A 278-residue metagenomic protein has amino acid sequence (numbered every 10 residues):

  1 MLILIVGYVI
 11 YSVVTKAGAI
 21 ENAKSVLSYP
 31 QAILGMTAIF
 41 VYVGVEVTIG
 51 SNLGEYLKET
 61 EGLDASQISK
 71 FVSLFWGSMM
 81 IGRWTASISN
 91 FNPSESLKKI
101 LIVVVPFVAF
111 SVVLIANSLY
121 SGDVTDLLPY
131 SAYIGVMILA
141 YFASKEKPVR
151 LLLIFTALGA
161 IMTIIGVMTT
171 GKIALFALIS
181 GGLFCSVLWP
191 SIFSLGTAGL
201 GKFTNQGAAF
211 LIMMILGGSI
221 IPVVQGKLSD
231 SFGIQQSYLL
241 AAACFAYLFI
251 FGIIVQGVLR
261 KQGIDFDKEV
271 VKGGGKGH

Functional and structural regions predicted by a protein language model:
M1-V9, V104, Q235-Q256: Symmetry-related core transmembrane helices of the 12-TM Major Facilitator Superfamily/SLC fold
K24-W84, L114-G122: Extracytoplasmic gate region of multi-pass secondary transporters
G50-L53, S186-K202: Intracellular juxtamembrane helix-capping segments at the cytosolic ends of symmetry-related transmembrane helices
L57-K58, S89-N90, Q225-G233, S237: Interfacial helix-cap and linker-helix signal at transmembrane-aqueous boundaries of multi-pass secondary transporters
G62-G77, K99-V104, G122-Y130, N205-F210: Loop-to-transmembrane helix entry
L97-I192: C-terminal transmembrane helical hairpin of 12-TM major facilitator-type secondary transporters
S118, Y141-K145, A242-H278: Multi-pass alpha-helical transporter architecture, strongest for 12-TM Major Facilitator/SLC carriers used
V167, L183, T197-F232: A late C-terminal transmembrane helix in Major Facilitator Superfamily
